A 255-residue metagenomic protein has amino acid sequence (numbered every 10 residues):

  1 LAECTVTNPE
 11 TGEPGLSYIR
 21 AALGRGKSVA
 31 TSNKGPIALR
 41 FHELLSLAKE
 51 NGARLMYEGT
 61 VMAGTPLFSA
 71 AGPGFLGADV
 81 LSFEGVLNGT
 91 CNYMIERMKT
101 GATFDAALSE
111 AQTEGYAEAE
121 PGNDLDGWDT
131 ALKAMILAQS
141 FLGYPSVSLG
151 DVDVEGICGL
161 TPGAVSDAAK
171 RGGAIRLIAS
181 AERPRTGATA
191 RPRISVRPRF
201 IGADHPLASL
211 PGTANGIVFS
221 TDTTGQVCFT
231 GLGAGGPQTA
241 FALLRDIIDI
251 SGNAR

Functional and structural regions predicted by a protein language model:
A2-E3, A30-S32, L55-G59, S82-G85 (+2 more regions): General beta-strand structural signal in soluble alpha/beta enzymes
V6-N8, G35, N88, R199-I201: Short glycine-rich anion-binding loops that position phosphate/pyrophosphate groups of nucleotides and phosphorylated
T7-R25, S32-G72: Rossmann-fold NAD(P)-binding glycine/threonine-rich loop
P14-S17, L39, M62, P66 (+6 more regions): Conserved active-site and cofactor/substrate-binding residues in soluble primary-metabolism enzymes
K49-A119, D124-D129, I136: Rossmann-like NAD(P)H-binding beta-loop-alpha module
R97, L108-G216: Substrate-binding/catalytic subdomain of NAD(P)-dependent oxidoreductase enzymes
D204-R255: ATP-dependent carboxylate/acyl-activation modules
